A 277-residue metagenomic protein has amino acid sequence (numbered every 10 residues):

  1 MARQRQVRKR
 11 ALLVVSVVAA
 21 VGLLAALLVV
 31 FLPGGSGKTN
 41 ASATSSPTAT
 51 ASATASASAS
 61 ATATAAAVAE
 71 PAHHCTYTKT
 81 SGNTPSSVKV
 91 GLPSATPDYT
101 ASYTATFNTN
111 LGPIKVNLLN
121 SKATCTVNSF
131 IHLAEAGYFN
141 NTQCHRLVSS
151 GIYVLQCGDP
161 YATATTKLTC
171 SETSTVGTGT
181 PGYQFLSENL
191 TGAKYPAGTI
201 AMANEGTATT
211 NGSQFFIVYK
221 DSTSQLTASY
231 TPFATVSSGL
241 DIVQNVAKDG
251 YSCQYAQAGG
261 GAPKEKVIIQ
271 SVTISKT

Functional and structural regions predicted by a protein language model:
M1-T277: Cyclophilin-like peptidyl-prolyl cis-trans isomerases
